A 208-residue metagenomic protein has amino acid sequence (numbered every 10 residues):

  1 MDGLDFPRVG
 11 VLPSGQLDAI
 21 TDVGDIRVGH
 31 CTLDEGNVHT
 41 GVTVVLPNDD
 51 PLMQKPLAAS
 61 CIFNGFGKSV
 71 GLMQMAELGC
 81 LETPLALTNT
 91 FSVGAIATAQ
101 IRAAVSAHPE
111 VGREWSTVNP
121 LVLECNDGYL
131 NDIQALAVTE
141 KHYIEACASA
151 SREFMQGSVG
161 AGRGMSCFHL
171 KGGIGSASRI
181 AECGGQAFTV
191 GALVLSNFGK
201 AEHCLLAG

Functional and structural regions predicted by a protein language model:
M1-G208: Alpha/propeptide regions of enzymes that mature by internal proteolysis
